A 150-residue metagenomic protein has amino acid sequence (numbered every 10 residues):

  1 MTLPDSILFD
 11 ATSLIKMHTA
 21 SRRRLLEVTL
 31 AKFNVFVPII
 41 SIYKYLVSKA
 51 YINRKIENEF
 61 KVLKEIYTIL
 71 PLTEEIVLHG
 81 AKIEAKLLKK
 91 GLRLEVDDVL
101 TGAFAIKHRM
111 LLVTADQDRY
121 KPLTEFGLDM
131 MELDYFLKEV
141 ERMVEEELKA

Functional and structural regions predicted by a protein language model:
M1-P4, I106-A150: Acidic, PIN/NYN-like endoribonuclease modules and their adjacent C-terminal/linker elements
M1-V37, V47-K61, E65, L148-A150: Short, well-structured N-terminal submotif of metal-dependent ribonuclease cores
L14-I15, R23, I42-Y45, V77 (+2 more regions): A generic structural signal for short hydrophobic patches within well-formed alpha-helices
T19-A20, S41, N53-I56, Y120-P122 (+1 more regions): IMPase-like, lithium-sensitive Mg2+-dependent phosphomonoesterase catalytic core
V28-L30, V62, L87, A105 (+1 more regions): A generic structural signal for well-ordered alpha-helical segments
I52-I56, L87-L88, M130-E132: Short, hinge-like loop/turn segments at secondary-structure boundaries
I69-E75, M130-Y135: Short acidic-hydrophobic, aromatic-tinged amphipathic segments that line or gate anion-handling sites
L70-D118, L148: Active-site neighborhoods of divalent-metal-dependent phosphate/nucleic-acid chemistry enzymes
